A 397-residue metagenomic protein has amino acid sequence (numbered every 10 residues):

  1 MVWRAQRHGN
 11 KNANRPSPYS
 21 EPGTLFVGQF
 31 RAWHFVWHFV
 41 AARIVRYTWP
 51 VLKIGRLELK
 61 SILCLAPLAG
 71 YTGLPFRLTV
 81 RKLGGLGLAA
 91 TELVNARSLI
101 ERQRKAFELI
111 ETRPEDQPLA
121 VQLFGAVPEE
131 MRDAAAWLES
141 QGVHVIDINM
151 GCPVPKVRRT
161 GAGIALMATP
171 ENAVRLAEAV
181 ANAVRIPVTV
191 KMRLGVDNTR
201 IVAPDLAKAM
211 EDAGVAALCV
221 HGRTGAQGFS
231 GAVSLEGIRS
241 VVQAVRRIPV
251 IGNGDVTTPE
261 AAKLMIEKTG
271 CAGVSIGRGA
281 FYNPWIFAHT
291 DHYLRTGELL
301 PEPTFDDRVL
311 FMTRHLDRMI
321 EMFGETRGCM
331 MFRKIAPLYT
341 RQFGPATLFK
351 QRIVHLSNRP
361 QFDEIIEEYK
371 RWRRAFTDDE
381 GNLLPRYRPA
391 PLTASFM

Functional and structural regions predicted by a protein language model:
M1-A5, W372: Short intrinsically disordered, low-complexity coil segments enriched in acidic
R4-R7, R15, R31, R43-R46: Basic polycationic patches enriched in arginine
G9, A13, V27, F35-V36 (+1 more regions): Short hydrophobic alpha-helical segments enriched in small aliphatic residues
P16-Y19, Q29, V274: Intrinsically disordered, low-complexity segments enriched in Ser/Pro/Gly/Ala and basic residues
S20-T24: Intrinsic disorder/low-complexity segments
V45-M397: Flavin-dependent oxidoreductase catalytic cores
